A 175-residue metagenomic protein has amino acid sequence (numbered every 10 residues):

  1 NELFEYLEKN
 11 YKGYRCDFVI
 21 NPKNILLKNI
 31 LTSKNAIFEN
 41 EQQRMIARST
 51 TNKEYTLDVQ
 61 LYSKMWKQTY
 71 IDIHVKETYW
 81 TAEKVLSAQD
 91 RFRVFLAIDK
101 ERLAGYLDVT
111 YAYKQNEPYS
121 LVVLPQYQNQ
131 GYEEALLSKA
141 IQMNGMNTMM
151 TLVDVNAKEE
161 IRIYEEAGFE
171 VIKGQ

Functional and structural regions predicted by a protein language model:
N1-E8, K28, K76-E83: N-terminal charged segments
N1-K23: N-terminal functional module of multi-domain proteins
E2-K9, V123, N129-M143, R162 (+1 more regions): Conserved acetyl-CoA-binding loop-helix of GNAT-fold acetyltransferases
K12-G13, F92, M146-T148: Short, high-confidence coil segments that cap the C-terminus of an alpha-helix and link into the following beta-strand
D17-L27, M150-E165: Conserved beta-strand-loop-alpha-helix junction that forms the acyl-donor binding cleft
I37-S49, L152, E170-Q175: Conserved catalytic-core motifs of GNAT/GCN5-like acyltransferases
Q42, T51-W80: Short amphipathic alpha-helix that is part of the acyltransferase structural core
T81-L124: A conserved beta-strand-loop-helix scaffold within acyl/acetyltransferase catalytic domains
